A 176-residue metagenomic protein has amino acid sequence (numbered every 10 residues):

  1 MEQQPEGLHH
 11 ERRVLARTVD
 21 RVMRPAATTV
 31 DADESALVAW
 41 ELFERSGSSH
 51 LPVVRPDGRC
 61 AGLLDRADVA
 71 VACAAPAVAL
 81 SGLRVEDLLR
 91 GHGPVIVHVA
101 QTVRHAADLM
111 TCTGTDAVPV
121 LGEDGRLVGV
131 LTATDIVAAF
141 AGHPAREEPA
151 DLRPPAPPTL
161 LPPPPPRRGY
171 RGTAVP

Functional and structural regions predicted by a protein language model:
E2-P25, D65-T115, L127, T132-P176: Tandem CBS (Bateman) regulatory domains
V14, V22, V38-W40, E44 (+4 more regions): Generic detector of bulky aromatic hydrophobic side chains
T29-G47, V54-R55, I96-G114, V120-G122 (+1 more regions): The conserved cystathionine-beta-synthase
V38, C60-G62: Short active-site-adjacent helix-start/loop capping segments
H50, C60, A117: Short hydrophobic/aromatic beta-strand element in the GNAT-like acyltransferase core that lines or flanks the acyl-donor
P52-V54, L63: Short, conserved beta-strand edge motifs with alternating hydrophobic and charged residues
